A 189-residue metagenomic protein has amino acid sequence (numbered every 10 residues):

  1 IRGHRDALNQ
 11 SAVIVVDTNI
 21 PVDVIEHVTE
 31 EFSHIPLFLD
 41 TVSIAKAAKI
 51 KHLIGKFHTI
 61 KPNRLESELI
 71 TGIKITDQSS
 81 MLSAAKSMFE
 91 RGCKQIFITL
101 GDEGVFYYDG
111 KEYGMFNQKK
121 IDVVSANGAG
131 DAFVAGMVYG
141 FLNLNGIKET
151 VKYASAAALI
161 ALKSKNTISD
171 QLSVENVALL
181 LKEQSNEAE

Functional and structural regions predicted by a protein language model:
I1-V15, E30, E175-E189: Conserved N-terminal subdomain of the carbohydrate kinase-like
R2-R5, K51, A85: Short hydrophobic/charged patches on amphipathic alpha-helices used for structural packing and interfaces
H4, P21, K49, S125-N127: Poly-acidic low-complexity segments
D6-L8, P62-L65, G136-M137: A short alpha-helix capping/helix-coil boundary motif
N9, G55, R91: Structured loop/turn residues at beta-strand edges in well-structured enzyme cores
A12-S83, G104-V105: Conserved beta-alpha-beta core of the PfkB/ribokinase-like small-molecule kinase fold
K46-A47, I73, Q78-E189: Conserved phosphate-binding/catalytic region of the ribokinase-like
